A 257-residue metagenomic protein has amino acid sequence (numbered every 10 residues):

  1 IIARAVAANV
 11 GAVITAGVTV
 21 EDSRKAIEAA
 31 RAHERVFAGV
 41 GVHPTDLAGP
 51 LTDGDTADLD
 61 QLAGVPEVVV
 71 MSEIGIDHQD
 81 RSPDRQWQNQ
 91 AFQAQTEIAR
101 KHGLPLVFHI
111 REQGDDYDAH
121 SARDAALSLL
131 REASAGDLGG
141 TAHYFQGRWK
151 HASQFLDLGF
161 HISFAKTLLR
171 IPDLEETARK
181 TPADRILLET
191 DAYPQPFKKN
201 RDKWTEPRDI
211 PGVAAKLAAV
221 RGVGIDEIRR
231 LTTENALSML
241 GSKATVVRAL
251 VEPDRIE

Functional and structural regions predicted by a protein language model:
I1-E257: Mid-domain alpha/beta scaffold segments of enzyme catalytic cores
